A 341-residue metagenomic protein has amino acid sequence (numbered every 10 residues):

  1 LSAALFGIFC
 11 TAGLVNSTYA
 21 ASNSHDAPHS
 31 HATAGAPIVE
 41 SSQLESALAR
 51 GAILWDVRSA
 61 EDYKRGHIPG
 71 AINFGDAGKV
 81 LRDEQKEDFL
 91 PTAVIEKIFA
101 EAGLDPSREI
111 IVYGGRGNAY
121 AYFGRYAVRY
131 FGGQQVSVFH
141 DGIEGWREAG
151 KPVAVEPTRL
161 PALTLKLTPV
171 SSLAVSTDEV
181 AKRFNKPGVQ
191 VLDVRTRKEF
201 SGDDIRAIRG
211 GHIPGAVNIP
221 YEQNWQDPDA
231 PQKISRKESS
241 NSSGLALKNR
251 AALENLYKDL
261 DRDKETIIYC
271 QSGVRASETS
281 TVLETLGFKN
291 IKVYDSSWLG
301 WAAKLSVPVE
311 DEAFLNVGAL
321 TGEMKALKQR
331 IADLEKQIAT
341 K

Functional and structural regions predicted by a protein language model:
S2-N16: Bacterial N-terminal signal peptides
T18-I53, A60-Q190, V194-K341: Rhodanese-like catalytic fold shared by cysteine-dependent sulfurtransferases and DSP/PTP-type phosphatases
